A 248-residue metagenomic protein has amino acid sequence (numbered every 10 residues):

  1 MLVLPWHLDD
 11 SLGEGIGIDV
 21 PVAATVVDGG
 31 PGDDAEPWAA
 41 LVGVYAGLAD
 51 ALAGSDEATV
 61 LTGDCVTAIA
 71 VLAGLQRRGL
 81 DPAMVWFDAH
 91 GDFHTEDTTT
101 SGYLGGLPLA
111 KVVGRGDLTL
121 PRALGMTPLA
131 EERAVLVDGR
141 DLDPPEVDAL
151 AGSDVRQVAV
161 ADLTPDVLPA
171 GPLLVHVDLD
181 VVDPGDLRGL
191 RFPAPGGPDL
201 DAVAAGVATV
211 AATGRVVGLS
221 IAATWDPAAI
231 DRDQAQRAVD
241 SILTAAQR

Functional and structural regions predicted by a protein language model:
M1-V60, V71-R77, V147-R248: Catalytic cores of soluble, metal-dependent hydrolases
L4, F87-A89, G114, G139 (+1 more regions): Cofactor-binding loop segments of dinucleotide-utilizing enzymes, especially the Rossmann-like FAD- and NAD(P)+-binding
E57-A58, E131-V135: Short active-site oxyanion
A58-R122, G214: Active-site histidine-anchored catalytic micro-motif
G63, F87-A89, V137, V175-L179: Active-site flanking residues adjacent to catalytic metal/cofactor-binding acidic residues
G91-F93, D141, L179-V181: Short, glycine/acidic-enriched loop or turn micro-motifs at the edges of active sites
G102-L129, V137-P145, S153-L163: Active-site glycine-rich loop that binds ribose-phosphate moieties when present
P128-E132, L168-A170: Short gly/pro-enriched beta-turn/loop segments at secondary-structure junctions
